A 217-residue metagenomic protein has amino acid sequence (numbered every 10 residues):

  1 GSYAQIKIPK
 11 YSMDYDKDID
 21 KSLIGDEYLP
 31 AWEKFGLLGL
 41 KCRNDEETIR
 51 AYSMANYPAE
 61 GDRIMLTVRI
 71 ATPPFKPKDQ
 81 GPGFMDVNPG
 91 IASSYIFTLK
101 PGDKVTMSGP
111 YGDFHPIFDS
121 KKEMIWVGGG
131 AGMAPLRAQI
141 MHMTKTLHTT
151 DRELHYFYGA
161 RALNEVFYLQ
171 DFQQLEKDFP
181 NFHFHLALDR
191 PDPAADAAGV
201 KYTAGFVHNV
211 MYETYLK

Functional and structural regions predicted by a protein language model:
G1-P101, A187-P191: Ferredoxin-reductase
V68-I70, G109-Y111, G128-G129, F157-A160 (+1 more regions): Short, structured patches in soluble enzyme cores that scaffold and shape functional sites
Y95, S108-K121: A short, basic/flexible loop-to-alpha-helix module at the beginning of a structural domain
K121-K122, T144-L154: Conserved S-adenosyl-L-methionine
E123-V127: Conserved beta-strand elements of the Class I
P135-L147: Histidine-anchored nucleotide/phosphate-binding helix
E153-K217: Reductase modules of NAD(P)H-dependent flavoproteins
